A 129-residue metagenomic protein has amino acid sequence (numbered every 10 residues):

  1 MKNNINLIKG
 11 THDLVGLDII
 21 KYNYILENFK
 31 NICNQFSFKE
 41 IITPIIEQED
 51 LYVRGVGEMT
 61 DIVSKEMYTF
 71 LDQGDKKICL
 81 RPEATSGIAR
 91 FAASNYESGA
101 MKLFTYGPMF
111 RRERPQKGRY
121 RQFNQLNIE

Functional and structural regions predicted by a protein language model:
M1-E129: TRNA-recognition modules of translation machinery and tRNA-sensing kinases, especially anticodon-binding
